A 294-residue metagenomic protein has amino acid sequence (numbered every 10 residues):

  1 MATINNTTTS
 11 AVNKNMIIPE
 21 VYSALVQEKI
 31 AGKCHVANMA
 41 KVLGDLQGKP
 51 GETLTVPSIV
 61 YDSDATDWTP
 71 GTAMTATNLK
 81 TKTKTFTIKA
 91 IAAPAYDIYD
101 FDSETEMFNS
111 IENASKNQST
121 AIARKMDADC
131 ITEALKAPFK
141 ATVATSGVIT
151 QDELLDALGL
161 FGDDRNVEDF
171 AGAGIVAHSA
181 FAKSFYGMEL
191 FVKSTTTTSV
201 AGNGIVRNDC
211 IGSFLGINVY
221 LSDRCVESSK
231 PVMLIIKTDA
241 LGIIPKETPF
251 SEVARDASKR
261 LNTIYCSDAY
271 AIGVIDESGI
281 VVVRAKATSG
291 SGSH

Functional and structural regions predicted by a protein language model:
A2-S63, K82-I88, T105, I149 (+1 more regions): Sequence/fold signature of self-assembling virion shell proteins
T3, T87-A92, K125-E133: Short, compositionally biased low-complexity segments
T66-T72, D276-E277: Short, glycine/acidic-enriched capping/hinge loops at junctions between secondary-structure elements
T75-N113: Long, hydrophobic/aromatic-enriched structural stretches that serve as scaffold segments
I98-E168, V282-H294: Alpha-helical scaffold segments that mediate packing/assembly in large oligomeric complexes
D100, A177-S179, D268: Short, structured patches in soluble enzyme cores that scaffold and shape functional sites
K136-I211: Extended, solvent-exposed, turn-rich assembly/linker loops in the middle of proteins
